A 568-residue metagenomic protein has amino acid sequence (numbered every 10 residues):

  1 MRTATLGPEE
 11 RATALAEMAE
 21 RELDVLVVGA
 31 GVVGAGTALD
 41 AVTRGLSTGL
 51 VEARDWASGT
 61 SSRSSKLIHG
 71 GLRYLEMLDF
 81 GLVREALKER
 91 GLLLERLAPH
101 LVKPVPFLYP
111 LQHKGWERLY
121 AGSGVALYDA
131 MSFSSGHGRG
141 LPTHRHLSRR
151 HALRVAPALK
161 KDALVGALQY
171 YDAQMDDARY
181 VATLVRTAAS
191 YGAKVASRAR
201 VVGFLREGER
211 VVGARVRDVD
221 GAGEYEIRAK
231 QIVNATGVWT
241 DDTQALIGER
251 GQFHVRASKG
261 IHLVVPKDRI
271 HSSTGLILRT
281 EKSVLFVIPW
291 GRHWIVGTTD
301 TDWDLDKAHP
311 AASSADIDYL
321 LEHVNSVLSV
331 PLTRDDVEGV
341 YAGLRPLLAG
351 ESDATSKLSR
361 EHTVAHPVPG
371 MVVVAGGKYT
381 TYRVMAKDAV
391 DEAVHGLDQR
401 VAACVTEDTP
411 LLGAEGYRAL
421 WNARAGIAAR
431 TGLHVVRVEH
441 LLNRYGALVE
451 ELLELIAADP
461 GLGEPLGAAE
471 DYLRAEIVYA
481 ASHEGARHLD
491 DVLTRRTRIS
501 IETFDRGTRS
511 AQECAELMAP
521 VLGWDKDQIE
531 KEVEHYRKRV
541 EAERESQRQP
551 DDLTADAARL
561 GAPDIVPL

Functional and structural regions predicted by a protein language model:
M1-V25, D40-R44: Extreme N-terminal leader/targeting segments of oxidoreductases
R21-L23, G221-Q231: Core beta-strand elements of the Rossmann-like FAD/NAD(P) dinucleotide-binding domain in flavoenzyme oxidoreductases
V27-V28, I227-G237: Short hydrophobic core segments
G34: N-terminal Rossmann-fold NAD(P) dinucleotide-binding loop
V42-S62: Glycine-rich FAD pyrophosphate-binding loop
R54, H100, H113-G124, R139-D162 (+10 more regions): C-terminal accessory subdomains/tails of enzymes that are appended
K66-V155: Dinucleotide-binding Rossmann-like beta1-alpha1 core, especially the glycine-rich loop that anchors the ADP
S197-V212: A conserved short coil-to-beta-strand element within the FAD-binding core of flavoproteins
